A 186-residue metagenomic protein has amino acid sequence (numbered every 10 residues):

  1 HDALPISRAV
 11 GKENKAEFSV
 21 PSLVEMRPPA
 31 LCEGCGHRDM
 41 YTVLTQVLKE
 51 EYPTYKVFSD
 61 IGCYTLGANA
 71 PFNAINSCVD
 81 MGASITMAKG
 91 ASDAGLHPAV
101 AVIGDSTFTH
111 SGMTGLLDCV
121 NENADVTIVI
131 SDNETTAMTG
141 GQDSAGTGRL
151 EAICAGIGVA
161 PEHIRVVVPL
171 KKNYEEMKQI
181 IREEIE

Functional and structural regions predicted by a protein language model:
D2-L4: Short, small-residue-biased leader/transition segments that mark boundaries at the very start of proteins
S7-K15, H37, K49-T54, N69 (+5 more regions): Generic secondary-structure signature for well-ordered alpha-helical cores
E13-S84, A94: Active-site diphosphate/adenylate-binding microenvironment
E17-V20, P29-A30, H97, D143-E184: Conserved thiamine diphosphate
C32-M40, S106-H110, K171-K178: Active-site glycine- and acidic-residue-rich loops that bind and position anionic ligands or nucleotide-like cofactors
V43, V47, T114-D118, I180: A short acidic, amphipathic alpha-helical/loop segment
K56-A137: Thiamine diphosphate
D80, D118-I128, Q142-G158: Flexible glycine/proline-rich, aromatic-decorated loop/lid segments
